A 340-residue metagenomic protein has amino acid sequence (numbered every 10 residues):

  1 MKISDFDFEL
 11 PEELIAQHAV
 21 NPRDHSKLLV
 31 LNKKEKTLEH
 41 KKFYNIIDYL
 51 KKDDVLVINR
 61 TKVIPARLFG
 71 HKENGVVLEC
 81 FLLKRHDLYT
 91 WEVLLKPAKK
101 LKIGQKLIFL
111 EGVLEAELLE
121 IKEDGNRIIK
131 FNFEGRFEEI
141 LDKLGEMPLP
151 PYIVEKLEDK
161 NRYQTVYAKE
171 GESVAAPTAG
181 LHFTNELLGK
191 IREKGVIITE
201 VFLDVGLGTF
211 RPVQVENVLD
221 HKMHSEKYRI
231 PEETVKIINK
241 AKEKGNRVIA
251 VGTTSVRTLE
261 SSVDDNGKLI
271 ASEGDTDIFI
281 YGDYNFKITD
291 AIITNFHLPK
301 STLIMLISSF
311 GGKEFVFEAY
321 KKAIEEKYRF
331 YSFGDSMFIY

Functional and structural regions predicted by a protein language model:
M1-Y340: Surface-exposed, charge/polar-rich loops and edge strands
